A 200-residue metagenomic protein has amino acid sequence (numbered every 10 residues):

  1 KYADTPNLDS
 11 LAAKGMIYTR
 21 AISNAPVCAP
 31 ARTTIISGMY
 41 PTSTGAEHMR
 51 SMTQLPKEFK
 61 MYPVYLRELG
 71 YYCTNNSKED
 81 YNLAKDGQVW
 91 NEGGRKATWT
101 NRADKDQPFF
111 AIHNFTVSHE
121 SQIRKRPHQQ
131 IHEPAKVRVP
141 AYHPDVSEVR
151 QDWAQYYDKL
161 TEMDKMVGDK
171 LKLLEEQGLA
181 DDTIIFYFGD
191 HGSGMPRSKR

Functional and structural regions predicted by a protein language model:
K1-R200: Formylglycine-dependent sulfatase
